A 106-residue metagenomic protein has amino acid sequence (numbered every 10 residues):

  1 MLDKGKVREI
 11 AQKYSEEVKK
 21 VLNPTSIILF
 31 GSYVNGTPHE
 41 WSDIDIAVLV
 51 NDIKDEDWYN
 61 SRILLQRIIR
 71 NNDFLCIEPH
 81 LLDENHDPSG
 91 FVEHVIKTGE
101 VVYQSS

Functional and structural regions predicted by a protein language model:
M1-S26, N35-E40, N51-S106: Catalytic core of pol beta-like nucleotidyltransferases
F30-S32: Glycine-rich beta-strand-to-loop/alpha-helix junction loops that act as flexible
D45-A47: Short, well-ordered beta-strand segments
